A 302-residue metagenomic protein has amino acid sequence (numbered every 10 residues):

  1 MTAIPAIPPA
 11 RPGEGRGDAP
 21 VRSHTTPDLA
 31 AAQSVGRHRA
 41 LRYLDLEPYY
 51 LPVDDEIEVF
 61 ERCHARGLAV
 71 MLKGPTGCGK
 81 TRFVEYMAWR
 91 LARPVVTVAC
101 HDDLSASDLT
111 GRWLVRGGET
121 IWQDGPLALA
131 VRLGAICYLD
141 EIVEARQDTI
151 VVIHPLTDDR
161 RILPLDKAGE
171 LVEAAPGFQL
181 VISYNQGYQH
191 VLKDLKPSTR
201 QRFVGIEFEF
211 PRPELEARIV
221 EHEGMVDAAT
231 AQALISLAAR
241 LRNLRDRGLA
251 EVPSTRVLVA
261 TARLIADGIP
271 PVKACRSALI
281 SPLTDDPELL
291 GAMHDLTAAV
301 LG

Functional and structural regions predicted by a protein language model:
M1-G302: C-terminal regulatory/interaction module of P-loop NTP-utilizing enzymes
